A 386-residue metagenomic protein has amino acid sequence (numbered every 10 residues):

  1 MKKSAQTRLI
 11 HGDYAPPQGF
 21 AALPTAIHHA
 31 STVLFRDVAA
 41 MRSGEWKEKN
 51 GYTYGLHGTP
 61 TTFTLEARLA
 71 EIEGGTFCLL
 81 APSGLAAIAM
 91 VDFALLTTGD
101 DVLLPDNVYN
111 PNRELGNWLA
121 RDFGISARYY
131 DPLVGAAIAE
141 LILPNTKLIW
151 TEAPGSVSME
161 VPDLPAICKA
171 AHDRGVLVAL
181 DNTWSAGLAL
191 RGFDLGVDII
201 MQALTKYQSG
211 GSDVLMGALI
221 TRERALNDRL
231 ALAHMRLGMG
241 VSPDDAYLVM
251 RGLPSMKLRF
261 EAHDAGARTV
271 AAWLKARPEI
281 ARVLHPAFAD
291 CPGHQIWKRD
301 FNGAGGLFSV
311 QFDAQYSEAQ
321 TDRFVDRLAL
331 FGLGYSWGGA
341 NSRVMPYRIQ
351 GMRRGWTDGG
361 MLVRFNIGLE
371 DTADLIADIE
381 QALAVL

Functional and structural regions predicted by a protein language model:
M1-T59, A67, L362-V363: N-terminal "arm"/small-domain region of PLP-dependent enzymes with the aminotransferase-like
L9-A15, C78-R277, L284, Q295: Conserved PLP-enzyme active-site core in the AAT-like
Y14-P16, H29-R36, K206, V270 (+4 more regions): Glycine-rich beta-alpha junction loops
D37-A89, N112-W118: Conserved N-terminal alpha-helix of the aminotransferase class I/II PLP-enzyme fold
N117, S126-R128, P144-K147, R259 (+2 more regions): PLP-dependent enzyme catalytic core of the Aspartate aminotransferase-like
L237-G238, D326-S336, A382-L386: A common structural junction motif
V249-L258, G305-A314, V363-G368: Short, well-ordered beta-strand elements within core beta-sheets of diverse protein domains
R268-A329, L333, I349-T357: Conserved small-domain helix->loop->beta segment predominantly found in fold-type I
